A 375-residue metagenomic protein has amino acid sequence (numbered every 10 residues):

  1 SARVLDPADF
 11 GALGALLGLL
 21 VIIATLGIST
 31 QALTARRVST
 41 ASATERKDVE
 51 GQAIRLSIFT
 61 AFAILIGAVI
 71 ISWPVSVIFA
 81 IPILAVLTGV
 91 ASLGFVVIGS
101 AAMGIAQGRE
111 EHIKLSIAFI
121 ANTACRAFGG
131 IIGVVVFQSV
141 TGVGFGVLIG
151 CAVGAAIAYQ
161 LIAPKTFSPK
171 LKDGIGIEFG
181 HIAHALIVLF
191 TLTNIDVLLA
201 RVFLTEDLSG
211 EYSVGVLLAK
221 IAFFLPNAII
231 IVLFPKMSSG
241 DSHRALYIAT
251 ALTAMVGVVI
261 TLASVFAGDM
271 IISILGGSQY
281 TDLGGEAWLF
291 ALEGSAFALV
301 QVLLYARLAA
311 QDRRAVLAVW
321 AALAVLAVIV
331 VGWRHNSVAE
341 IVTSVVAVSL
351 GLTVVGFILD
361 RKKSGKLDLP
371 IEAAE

Functional and structural regions predicted by a protein language model:
S1-Q31, G180-E206, G351: Signature of the first transmembrane helix
P7, S72-G89, E206, F266-S295: Interfacial segments at transmembrane-helix termini and the short loops linking adjacent helices
G14, E45-F59, G176, D241-M255 (+1 more regions): Interfacial transmembrane-helix starts/ends
L17-T25, Y212-I231, I260, F290-F297: Transmembrane helix-bundle signature of multi-pass secondary active exporters and lipid flippases
G27-T44, G215-S242, A309: Helix-loop junctions and terminal segments of transmembrane helices in multi-pass membrane transport/translocation
I83-L93, S116-P164, V338-K362: Hydrophobic alpha-helical transmembrane segments
F95-I117, S239, L292-V319: Membrane-interface junctions at transmembrane-helix termini in multi-pass inner-membrane proteins
A121-N122, R126, V143-G154, A158 (+2 more regions): Transmembrane helical elements of multi-pass membrane transporters/channels
